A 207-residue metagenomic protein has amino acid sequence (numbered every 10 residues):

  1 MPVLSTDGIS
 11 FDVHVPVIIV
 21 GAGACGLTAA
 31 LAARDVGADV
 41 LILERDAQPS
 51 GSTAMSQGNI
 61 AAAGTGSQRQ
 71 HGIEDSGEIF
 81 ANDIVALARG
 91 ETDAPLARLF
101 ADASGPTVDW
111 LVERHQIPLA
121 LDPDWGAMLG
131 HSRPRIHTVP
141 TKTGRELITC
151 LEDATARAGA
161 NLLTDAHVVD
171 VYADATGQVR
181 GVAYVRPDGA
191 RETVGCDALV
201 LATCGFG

Functional and structural regions predicted by a protein language model:
M1-V17, D35: Extreme N-terminal leader/targeting segments of oxidoreductases
P2-I9, R45-D170, Q178: Conserved N-terminal/central alpha/beta ligand/cofactor-binding core
F11-V15, D188-A198: Core beta-strand elements of the Rossmann-like FAD/NAD(P) dinucleotide-binding domain in flavoenzyme oxidoreductases
P16-I42: N-terminal Rossmann-like FAD-binding beta1-loop-alpha1 element of flavoenzymes
A22, G64, R186, T203-C204: Glycine-rich, N-terminal phosphate-binding loop of Rossmann-like dinucleotide-binding domains
T28, A32-A33, R45, S52-T53 (+1 more regions): Hydrophobic/aromatic ligand-binding patch that stacks against planar heteroaromatic rings of cofactors or nucleotides
D46, C196-A198, A202-G207: Glycine-/small-residue-rich beta->alpha transition segments that form the dinucleotide
G177-A183: Short, hydrophobic/aromatic-rich segments at coil-to-beta transitions
